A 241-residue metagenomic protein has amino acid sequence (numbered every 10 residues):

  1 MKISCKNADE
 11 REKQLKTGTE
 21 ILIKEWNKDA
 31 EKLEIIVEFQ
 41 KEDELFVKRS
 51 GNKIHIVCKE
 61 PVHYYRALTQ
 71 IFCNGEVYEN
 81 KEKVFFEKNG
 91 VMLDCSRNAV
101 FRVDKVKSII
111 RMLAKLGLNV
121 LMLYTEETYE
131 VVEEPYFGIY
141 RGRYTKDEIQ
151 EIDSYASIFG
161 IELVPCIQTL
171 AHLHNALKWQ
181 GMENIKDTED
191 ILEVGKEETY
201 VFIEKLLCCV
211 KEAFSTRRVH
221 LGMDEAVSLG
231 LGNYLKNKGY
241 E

Functional and structural regions predicted by a protein language model:
M1-F86: Contiguous, structured surface segment used for ligand recognition
S50-E241: Feature activates predominantly on carbohydrate-active enzymes
